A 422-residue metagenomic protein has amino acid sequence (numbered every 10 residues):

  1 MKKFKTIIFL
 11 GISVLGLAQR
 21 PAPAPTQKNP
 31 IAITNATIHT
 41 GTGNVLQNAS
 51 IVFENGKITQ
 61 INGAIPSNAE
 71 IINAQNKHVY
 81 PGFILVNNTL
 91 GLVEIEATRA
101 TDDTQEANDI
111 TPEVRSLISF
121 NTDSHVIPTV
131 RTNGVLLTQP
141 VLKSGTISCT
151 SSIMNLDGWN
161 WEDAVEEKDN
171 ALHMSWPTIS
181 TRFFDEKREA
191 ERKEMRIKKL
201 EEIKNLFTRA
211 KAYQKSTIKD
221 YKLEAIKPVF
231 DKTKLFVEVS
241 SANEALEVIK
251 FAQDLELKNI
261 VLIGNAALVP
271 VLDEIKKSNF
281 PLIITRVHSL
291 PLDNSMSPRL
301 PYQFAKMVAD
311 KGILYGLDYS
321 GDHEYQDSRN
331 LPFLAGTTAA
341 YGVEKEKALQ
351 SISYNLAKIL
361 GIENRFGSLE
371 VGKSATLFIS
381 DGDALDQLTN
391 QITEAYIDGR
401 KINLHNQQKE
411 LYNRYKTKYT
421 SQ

Functional and structural regions predicted by a protein language model:
M1-P25: Bacterial Sec-dependent N-terminal signal peptides
A24, I38, T42-Y80: Histidine-rich, glycine-flanked metal-binding segment
I31-I33, P66-L117, T132: Replace "His-x-His-based motif
N35, E96, T101-Q105, K234 (+2 more regions): His/Asp/Glu-enriched, well-ordered alpha-helical/loop segment that forms or immediately abuts the divalent-metal
A36, I51, G56, N76 (+10 more regions): Divalent metal-coordination and catalytic microenvironments
A36-H39, Q47, E370-Y415: C-terminal cap of metal-dependent C-N hydrolases
T42, N48, V141, Y213-L300 (+4 more regions): Active-site core of metal-dependent hydrolases
N133-N259: Polyanionic/metal-chelating signatures
